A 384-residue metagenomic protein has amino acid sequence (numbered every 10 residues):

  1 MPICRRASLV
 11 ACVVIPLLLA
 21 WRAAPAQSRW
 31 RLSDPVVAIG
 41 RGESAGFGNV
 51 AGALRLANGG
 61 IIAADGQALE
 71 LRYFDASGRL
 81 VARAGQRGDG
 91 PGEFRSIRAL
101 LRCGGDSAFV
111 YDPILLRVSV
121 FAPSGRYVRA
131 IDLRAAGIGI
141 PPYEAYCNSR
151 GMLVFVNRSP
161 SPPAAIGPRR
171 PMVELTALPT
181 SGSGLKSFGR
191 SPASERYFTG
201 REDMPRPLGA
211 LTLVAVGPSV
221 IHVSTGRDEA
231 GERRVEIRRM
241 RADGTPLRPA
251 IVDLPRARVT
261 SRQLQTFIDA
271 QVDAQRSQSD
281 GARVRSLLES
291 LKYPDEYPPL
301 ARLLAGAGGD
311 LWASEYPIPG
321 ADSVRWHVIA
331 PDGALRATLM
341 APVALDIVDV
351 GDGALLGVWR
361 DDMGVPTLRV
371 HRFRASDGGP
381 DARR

Functional and structural regions predicted by a protein language model:
M1-A11: Bacterial N-terminal signal peptides that target proteins for export
P2-I3, L19, A26-S28: Intrinsically disordered, low-complexity regions enriched in serine, threonine, proline and polar/charged residues
V10-A20: Bacterial N-terminal signal peptides
A23-R384: Eukaryotic scaffold repeat domains enriched in small/polar residues
